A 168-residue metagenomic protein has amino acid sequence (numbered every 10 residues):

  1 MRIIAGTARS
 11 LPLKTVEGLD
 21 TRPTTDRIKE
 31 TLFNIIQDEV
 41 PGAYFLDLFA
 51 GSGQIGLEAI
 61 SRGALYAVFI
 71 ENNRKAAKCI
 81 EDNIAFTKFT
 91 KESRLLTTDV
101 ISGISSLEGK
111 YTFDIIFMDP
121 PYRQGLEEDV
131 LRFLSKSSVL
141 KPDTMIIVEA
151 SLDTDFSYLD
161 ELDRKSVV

Functional and structural regions predicted by a protein language model:
M1-V168: Class I S-adenosyl-L-methionine-dependent methyltransferase catalytic core
